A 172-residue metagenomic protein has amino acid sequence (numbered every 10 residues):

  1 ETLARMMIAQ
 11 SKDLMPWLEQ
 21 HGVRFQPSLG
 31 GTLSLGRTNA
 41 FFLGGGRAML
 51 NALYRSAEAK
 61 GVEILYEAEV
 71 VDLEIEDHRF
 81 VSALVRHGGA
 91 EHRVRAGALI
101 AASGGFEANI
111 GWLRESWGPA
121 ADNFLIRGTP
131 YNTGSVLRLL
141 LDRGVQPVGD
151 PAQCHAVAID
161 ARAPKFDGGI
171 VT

Functional and structural regions predicted by a protein language model:
E1, R37-A40, A120-N123: A short, structure-level motif marking secondary-structure boundaries and short turns
E1-M7: Glycine-rich active-site loop/strand segments that organize a redox cofactor
M7-A98, A102, A108-W112, R162: Conserved redox-cofactor binding core of oxidoreductases
G44-G45, I126, F166-D167: Alpha-helix boundary/capping detector
A90, V94-P164: Glycine-rich loop(s) and the adjacent beta-strand/alpha-helix scaffold that form part
G168-T172: Phosphate/diphosphate-binding loops
